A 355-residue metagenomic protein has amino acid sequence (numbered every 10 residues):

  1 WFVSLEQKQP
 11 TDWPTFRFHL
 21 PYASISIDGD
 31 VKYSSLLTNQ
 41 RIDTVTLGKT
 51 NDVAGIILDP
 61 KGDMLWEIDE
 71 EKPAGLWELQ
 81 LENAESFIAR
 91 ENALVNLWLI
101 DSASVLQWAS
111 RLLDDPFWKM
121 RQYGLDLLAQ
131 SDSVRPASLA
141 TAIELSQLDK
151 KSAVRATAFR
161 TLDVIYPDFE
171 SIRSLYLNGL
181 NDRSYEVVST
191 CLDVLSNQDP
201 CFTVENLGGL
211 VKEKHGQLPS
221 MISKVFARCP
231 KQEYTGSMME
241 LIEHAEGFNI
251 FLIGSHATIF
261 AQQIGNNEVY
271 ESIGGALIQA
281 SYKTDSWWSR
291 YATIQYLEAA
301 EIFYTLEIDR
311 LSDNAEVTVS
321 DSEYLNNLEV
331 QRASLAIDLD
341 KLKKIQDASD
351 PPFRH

Functional and structural regions predicted by a protein language model:
W1-E144, L148-R155, V164, D168 (+4 more regions): Non-catalytic accessory/interaction domains
P116-Y123, V134, T141-T157, T161-H355: Long, helix-rich interaction regions
